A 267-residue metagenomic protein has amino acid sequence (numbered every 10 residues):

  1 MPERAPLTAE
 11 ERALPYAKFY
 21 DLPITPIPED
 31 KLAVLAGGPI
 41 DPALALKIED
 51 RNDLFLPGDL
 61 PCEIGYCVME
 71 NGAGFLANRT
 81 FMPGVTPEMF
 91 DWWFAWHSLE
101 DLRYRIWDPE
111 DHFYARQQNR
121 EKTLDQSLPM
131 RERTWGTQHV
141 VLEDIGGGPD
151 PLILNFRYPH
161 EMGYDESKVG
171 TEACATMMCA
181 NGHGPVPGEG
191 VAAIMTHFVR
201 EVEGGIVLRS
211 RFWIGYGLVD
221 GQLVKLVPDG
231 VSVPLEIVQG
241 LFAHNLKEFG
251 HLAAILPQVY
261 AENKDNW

Functional and structural regions predicted by a protein language model:
M1-E70, G184-G188, F198-W267: Terminal "cap-and-tail" regions of soluble proteins that handle hydrophobic small molecules
L14, P26, A33-L128: Hydrophobic ligand-binding cavity/cleft-lining segments
F75-R79, I194-T196, G205: Extracellular structured ligand-interaction cores
D101, A115, E143, D220-G221: Amphipathic alpha-helical interaction segments
H112-P187: Glycine-rich portal/gate segments that line the openings of hydrophobic small-molecule binding cavities
L154-Y158, I194-V199: Broad, structure-driven detector of short, well-ordered beta-strand segments within folded domains
E189-A193: Amphipathic hydrophobic-ligand
